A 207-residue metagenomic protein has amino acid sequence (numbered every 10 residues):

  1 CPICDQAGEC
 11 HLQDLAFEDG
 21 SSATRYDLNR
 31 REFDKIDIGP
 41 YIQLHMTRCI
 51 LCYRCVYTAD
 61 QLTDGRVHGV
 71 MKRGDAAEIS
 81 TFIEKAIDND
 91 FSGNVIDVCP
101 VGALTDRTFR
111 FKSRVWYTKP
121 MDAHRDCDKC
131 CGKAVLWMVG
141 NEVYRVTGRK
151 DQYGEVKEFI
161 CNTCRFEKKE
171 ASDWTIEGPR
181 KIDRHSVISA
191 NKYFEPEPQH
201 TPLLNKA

Functional and structural regions predicted by a protein language model:
C1-A207: N-terminal export/assembly segments and adjacent metallocofactor-ligating motifs of anaerobic energy-metabolism
